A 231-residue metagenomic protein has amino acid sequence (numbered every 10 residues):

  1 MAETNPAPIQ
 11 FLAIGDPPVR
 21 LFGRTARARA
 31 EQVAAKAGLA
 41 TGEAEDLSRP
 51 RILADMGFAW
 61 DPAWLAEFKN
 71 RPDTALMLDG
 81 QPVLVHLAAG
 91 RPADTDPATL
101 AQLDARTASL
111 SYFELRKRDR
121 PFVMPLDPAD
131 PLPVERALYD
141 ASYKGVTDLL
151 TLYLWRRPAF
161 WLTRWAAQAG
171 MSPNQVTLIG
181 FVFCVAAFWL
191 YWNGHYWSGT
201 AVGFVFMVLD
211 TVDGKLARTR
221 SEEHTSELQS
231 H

Functional and structural regions predicted by a protein language model:
M1-E43: N-terminal glycine-rich phosphate-binding loop and ensuing alpha1 helix
A7, R118-S198, V208: Topogenic membrane-insertion module of multi-pass membrane proteins
S48, A59-D127: Conserved core of the sugar-phosphate nucleotidyltransferase
L53-M56: Active-site acidic Asp-centered loop
G203-D210: Alpha-helical transmembrane segments of multi-pass membrane proteins
A217-E222: A cytosolic-side transmembrane-helix exit/cap motif
E223-S230: Conserved small/polar residues in nucleotide/adenosyl-binding loops
